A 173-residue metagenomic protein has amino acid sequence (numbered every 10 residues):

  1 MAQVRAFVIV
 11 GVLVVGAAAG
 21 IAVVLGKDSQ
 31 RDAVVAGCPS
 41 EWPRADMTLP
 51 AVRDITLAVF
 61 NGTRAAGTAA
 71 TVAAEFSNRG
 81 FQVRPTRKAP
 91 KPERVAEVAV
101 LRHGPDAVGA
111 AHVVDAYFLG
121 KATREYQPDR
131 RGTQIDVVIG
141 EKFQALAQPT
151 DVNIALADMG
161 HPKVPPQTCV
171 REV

Functional and structural regions predicted by a protein language model:
M1-A45, Q167, E172-V173: Charged, low-complexity intrinsically disordered tails and linkers
V8-L13, T71, Q82-Q144: BRCT (BRCA1 C-terminal) domain core and associated BRCT-interaction motifs
V15-I21, R44-D46, N61-G62, V95-R102: A broad, low-specificity signal for short, low-complexity segments enriched in glycine/proline and polar/charged
R31-P90, V173: Extracytoplasmic low-complexity, Pro/Thr/Ser/Ala/Gly-rich segments that lie immediately after a secretion/anchoring
M47-T48, G104, K142-F143, D158-H161: Short alpha-helix boundary/capping motifs
S77-G80, F118-A122, I154-G160: Short, low-complexity, polar/charged sequence segments that are solvent-exposed and flexible
A147-V173: Extracellularly exposed regions in secreted/surface proteins, prominently low-complexity, repeat-rich
